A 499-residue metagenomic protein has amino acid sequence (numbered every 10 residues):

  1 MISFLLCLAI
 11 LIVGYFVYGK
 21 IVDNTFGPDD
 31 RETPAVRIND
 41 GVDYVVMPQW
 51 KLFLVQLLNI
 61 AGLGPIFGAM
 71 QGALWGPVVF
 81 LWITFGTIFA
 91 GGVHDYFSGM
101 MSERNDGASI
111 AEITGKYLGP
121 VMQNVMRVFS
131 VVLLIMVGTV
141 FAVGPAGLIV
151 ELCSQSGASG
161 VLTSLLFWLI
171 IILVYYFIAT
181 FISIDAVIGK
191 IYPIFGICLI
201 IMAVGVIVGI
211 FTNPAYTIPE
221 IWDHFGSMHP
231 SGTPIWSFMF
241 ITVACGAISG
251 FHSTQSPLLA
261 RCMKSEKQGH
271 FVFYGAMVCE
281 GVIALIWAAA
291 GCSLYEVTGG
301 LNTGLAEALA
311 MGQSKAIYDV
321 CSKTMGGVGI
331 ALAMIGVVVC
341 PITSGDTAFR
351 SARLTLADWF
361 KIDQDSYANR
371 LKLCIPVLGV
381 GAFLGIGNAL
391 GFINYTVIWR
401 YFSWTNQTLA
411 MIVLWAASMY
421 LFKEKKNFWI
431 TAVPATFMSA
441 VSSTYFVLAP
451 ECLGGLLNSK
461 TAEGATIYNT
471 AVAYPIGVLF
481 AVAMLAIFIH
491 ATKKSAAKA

Functional and structural regions predicted by a protein language model:
M1-G19, G72-S102, A111, I330 (+1 more regions): Extracellular loop-to-transmembrane helix junctions
A9-G27, F129, P145-I149, L165-T212 (+2 more regions): Membrane-interface loop-to-helix entry segments
I10-I66, Q268: Membrane-interface "cap" regions at the ends of multi-pass membrane proteins
I10-L11, Y15, Q56, A90-D106 (+5 more regions): Helix-loop-helix module between adjacent transmembrane segments
I38-K51, L57, E103-L134, Y318-I330 (+2 more regions): Transmembrane-helix boundary/entry motifs in multi-pass membrane transporters
M47-G64, I207-A215, H224-W287, L332-S344: Hydrophobic, membrane-embedded alpha-helices of multi-pass small-molecule transporters
G138-S156, T163, F167-W168, T180 (+3 more regions): Hydrophobic alpha-helical segments and their helix-loop junctions in multi-pass secondary transporters
I210-I221, G275-D319, A389-I393: Extracellular/periplasmic helix-exit of transmembrane alpha-helices
